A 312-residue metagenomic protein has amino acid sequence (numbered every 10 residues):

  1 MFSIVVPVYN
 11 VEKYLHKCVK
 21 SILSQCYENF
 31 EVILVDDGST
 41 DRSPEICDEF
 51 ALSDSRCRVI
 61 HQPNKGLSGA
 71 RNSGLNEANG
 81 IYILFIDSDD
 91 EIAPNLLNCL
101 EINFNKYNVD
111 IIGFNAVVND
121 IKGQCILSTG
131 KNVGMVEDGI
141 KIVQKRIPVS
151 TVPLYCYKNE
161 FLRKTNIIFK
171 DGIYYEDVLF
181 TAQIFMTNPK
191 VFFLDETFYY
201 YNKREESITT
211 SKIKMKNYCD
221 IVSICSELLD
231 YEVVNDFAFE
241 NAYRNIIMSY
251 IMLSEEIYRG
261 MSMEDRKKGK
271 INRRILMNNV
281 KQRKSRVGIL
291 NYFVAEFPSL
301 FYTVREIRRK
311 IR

Functional and structural regions predicted by a protein language model:
M1-S3, S21, E31, L179: Cell-envelope/extracellular polymer assembly enzymes that use nucleotide-activated donors
N10-S24: Short, well-formed alpha-helical segments that are part of the catalytic scaffolds of diverse glycosyltransferases
S21, D36-E45, P63, D87: A conserved acidic beta->alpha catalytic loop
Q62-A78: Glycine-rich, basic loop-to-helix element that forms the pyrophosphate-binding segment of sugar-nucleotide handling
L67-S68, S88-F192, N202-M215, V233: Donor-binding/catalytic cores of nucleotide-activated saccharide and glycerol-phosphate transferases/polymerases
I83: Short aromatic/hydrophobic "clamp" motif used to bind/position activated sugar donors
F198-R204, S211-F237, L253-V280: Catalytic core of nucleotide-sugar-dependent glycosyltransferases
R259-R312: Membrane-interface aromatic/basic loop that binds lipid-linked glycans or pyrophosphate carriers, typified by
